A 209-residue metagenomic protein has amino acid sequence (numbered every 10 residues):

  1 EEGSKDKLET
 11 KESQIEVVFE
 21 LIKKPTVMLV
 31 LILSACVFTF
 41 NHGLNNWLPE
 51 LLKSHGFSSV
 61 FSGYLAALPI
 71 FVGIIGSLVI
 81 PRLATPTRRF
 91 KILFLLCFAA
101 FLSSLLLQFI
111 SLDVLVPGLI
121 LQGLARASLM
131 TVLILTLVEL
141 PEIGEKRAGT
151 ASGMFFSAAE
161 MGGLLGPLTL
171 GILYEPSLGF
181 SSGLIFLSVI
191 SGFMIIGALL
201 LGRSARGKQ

Functional and structural regions predicted by a protein language model:
E2-V30: Juxtamembrane intracellular "pre-TM" segments in multi-pass secondary transporters
P25-S77: Extracytoplasmic gate region of multi-pass secondary transporters
S58-A66, L115, A148, S152: Juxtamembrane helix-start elements in MFS-like secondary transporters
G76-R88: Helix-to-loop junctions at the C-terminal end of transmembrane segments in multipass secondary transporters
T87-T136: C-terminal transmembrane helical hairpin of 12-TM major facilitator-type secondary transporters
G144-G179: A late C-terminal transmembrane helix in Major Facilitator Superfamily
E175, S182-Q209: Multi-pass alpha-helical transporter architecture, strongest for 12-TM Major Facilitator/SLC carriers used
